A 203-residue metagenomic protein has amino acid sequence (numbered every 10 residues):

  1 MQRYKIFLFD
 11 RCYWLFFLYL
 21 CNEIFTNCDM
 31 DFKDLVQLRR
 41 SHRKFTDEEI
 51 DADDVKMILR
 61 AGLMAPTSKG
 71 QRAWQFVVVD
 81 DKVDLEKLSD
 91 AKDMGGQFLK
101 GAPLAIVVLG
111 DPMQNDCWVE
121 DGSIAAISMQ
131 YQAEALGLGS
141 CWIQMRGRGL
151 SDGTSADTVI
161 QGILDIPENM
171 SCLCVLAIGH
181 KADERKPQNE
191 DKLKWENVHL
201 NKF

Functional and structural regions predicted by a protein language model:
Y19, F25-F203: Acidic, surface-exposed loops and disordered segments
